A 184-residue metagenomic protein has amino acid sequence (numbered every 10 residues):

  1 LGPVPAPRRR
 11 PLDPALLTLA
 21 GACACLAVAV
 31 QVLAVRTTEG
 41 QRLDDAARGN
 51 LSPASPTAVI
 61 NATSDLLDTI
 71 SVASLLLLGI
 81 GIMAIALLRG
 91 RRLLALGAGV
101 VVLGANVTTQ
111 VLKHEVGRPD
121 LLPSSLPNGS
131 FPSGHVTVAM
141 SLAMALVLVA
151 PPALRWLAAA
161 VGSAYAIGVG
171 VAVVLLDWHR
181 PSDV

Functional and structural regions predicted by a protein language model:
L1-L75, K113-S124: N-terminal transmembrane-helix/juxtamembrane module of multi-pass inner/ER membrane proteins
R10-D13, D65, G97, P152-W156: Membrane-water interface of alpha-helical transmembrane segments
A15-G21, A84-G104: Interfacial segments of alpha-helical transmembrane regions
L67-G90: Hydrophobic alpha-helical transmembrane segments
S74-G81, V100, G104, T108 (+2 more regions): Lipid-exposed faces of alpha-helical membrane segments in multi-pass integral membrane proteins
I85, R89, L93, L122 (+1 more regions): Juxtamembrane/transmembrane-helix boundary motifs in multi-pass membrane proteins
L93-S124: Hydrophobic alpha-helical transmembrane segments of integral membrane proteins
S124-V184: Membrane-embedded catalytic cores of phosphoryl/pyrophosphoryl-handling enzymes
